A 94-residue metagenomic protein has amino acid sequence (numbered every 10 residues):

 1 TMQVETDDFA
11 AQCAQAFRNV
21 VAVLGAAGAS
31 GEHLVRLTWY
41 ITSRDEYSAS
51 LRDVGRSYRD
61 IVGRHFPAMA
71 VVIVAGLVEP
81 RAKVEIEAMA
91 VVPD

Functional and structural regions predicted by a protein language model:
T1-D94: Short, polar/acidic, helix-capping and beta-turn segments at strand->helix junctions that line the mouths
